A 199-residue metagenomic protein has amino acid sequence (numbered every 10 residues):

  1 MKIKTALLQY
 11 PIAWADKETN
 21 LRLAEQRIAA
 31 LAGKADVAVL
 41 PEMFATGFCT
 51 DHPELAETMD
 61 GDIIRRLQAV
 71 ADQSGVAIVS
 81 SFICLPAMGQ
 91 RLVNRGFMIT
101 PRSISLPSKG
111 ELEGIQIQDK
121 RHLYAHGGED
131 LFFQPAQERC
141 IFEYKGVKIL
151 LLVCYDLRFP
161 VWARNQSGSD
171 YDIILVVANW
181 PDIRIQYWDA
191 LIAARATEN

Functional and structural regions predicted by a protein language model:
M1, D72-V79, Q90-V93: Short, basic and Ser/Thr-rich N-terminal targeting/leader segments
M1-L7: Extreme N-terminal starter segment of soluble prokaryotic enzymes
Q9-A29: N-terminal phosphate-binding loop and adjacent alpha-helix
T19, L23, L55-D62, R91: Alpha-helix N-cap and loop-to-helix initiation/capping positions
N20, A29-L55, A71, I78-V79 (+1 more regions): Active-site beta-strand/loop signature of hydrolases that rely on acidic residues for catalysis
E57, A69, L85-S169, V177-A178 (+2 more regions): Active-site catalytic loop in hydrolytic enzyme cores
G61-L85: A short, hydrophobic beta-strand-centered structural micro-motif
